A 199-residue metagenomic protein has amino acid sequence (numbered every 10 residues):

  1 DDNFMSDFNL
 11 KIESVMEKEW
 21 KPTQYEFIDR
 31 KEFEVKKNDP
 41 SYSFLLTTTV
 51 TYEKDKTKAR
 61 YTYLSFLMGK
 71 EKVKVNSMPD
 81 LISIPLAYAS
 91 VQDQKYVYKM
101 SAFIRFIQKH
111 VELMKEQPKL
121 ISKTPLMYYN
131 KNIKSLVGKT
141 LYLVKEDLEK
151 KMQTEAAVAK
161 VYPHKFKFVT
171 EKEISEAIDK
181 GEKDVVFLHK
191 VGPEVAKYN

Functional and structural regions predicted by a protein language model:
D1-T62: Start-of-domain marker
L45, L64-F66, L141: Hydrophobic beta-strand residues in large extracellular and virion-surface proteins
K56-P79: Aromatic/basic-lined ligand-recognition segments that form π-stacking hydrophobic pockets flanked by Lys/Arg to engage
E71-F187, V191-N199: C-terminal/domain-edge helix-coil "capping" segments
